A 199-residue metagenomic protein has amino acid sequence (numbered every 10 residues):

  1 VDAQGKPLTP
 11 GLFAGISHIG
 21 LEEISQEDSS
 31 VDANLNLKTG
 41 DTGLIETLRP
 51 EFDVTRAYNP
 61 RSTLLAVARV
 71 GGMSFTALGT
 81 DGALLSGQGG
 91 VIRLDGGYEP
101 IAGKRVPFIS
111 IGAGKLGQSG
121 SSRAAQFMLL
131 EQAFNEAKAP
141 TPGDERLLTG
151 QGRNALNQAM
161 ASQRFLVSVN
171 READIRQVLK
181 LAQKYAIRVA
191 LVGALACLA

Functional and structural regions predicted by a protein language model:
V1-T55, V70: Replace "His-x-His-based motif
I19-G20, A83-S86, L198: Short gly/pro/ser/thr-enriched loop/turn and capping motifs at secondary-structure boundaries
E23, A186, A199: Feature captures the catalytic cores and cofactor-binding loops of soluble hydro-lyases/lyases that act on carboxylate
R56-P60, A196: Short, glycine/acidic-rich beta->alpha junctions
P60-V189: Polyanionic/metal-chelating signatures
N170, L195-A196: Short beta->alpha linker loops
R176, A196-A199: Catalytic core of soluble alpha/beta enzymes
A190-A194: Short internal beta-strands
